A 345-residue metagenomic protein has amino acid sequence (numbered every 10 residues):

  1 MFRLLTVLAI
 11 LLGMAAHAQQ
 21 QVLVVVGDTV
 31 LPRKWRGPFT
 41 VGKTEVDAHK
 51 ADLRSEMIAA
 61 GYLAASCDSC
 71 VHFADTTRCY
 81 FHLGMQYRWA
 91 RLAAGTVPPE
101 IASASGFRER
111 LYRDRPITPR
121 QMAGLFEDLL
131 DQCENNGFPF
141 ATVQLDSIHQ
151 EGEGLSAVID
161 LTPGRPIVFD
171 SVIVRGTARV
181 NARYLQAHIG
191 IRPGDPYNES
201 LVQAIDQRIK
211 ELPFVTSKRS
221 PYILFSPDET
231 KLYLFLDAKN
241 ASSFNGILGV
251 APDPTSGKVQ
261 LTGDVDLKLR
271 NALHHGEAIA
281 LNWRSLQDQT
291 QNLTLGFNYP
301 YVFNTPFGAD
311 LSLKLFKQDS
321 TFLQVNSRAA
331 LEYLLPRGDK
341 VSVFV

Functional and structural regions predicted by a protein language model:
M1-L23: Bacterial Sec-dependent N-terminal signal peptides
L4, L145, S171, A278-N282 (+1 more regions): Well-ordered beta-strand positions in beta-sheet-rich domains
L5, F81, K268-N271: Short, flexible, solvent-exposed loop/turn segments with mixed acidic/basic and small polar residues
Q19-L212, T216-R219, I223-S243: Interaction-mediating elements
N198-V345: Gram-negative/organellar outer-membrane beta-barrel architecture
